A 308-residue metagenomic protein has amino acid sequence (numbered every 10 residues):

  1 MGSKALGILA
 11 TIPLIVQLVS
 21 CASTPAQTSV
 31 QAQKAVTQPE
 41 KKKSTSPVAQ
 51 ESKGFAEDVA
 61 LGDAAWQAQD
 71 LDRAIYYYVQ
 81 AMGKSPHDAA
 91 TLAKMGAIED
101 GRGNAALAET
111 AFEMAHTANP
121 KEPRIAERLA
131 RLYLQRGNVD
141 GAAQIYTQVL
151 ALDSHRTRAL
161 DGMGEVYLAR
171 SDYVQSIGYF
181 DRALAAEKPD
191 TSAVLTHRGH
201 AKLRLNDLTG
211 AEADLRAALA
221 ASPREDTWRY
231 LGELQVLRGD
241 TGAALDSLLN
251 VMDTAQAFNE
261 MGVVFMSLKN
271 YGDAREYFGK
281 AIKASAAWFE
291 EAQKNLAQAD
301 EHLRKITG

Functional and structural regions predicted by a protein language model:
Q17-S46: Bacterial Sec signal peptide processing site at the extreme N-terminus
V48-A90, K94-N104, R124, R131 (+1 more regions): Alpha-helical segment of the N-proximal tetratricopeptide repeat
Q50, K84, A118, L152 (+4 more regions): Structural marker of alpha-solenoid helical repeat scaffolds
G54, D88, E122, R156 (+4 more regions): Residue-level recognition of tetratricopeptide repeat
E57, T91, I125, A159 (+4 more regions): TPR alpha-solenoid repeat register
A60, K94, R128, G162-E165 (+5 more regions): Canonical tetratricopeptide repeat
W66, A93, D100, E127-L134 (+5 more regions): Position-specific recognition of the canonical hydrophobic site in helix A of tetratricopeptide repeat
A68-Y77, G101-M114, R136-Q148, R170-R182 (+6 more regions): Structural signature of tandem alpha-helical TPR/SEL1-like repeats, specifically the intra-repeat loop/turn
